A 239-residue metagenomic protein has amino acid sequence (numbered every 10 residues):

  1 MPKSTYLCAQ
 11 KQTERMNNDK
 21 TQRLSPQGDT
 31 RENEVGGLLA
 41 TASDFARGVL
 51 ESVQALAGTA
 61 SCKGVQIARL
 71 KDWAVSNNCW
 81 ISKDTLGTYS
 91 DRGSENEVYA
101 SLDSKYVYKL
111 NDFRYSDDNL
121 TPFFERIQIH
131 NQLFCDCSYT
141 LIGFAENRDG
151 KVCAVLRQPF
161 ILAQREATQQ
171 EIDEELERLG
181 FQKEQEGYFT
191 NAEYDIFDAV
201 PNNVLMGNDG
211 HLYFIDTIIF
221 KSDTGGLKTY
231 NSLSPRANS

Functional and structural regions predicted by a protein language model:
K3-Y6, Q12: Short, positively charged and aromatic/hydrophobic N-terminal segments
N17-I67, I142, E166-E171, I215: Phosphate/pyrophosphate-binding loops and the adjoining catalytic core of nucleotide-dependent enzymes
L38-D103: ATP-binding glycine-rich phosphate-binding loop
L86-Q132: ATP-binding glycine-rich loop module of kinase domains
V107-R114, P159-I161, D216-I218: Active-site ExK catalytic segment of metal-dependent nucleases
Y115-E125, E166-E171, D223-G226: Active-site-adjacent loop/helix micro-motif of nuclease/hydrolase catalytic cores
S138-E184: Conserved structural core of kinase catalytic domains
T190, Y194-S239: Catalytic activation segment of kinase domains across protein kinase-like and atypical kinase folds
